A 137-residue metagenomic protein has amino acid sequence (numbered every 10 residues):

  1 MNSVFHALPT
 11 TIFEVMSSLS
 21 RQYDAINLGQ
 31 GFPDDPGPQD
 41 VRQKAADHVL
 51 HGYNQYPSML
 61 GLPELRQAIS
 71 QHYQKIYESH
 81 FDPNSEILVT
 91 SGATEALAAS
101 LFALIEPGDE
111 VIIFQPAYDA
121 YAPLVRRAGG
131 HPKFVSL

Functional and structural regions predicted by a protein language model:
V4-G92, A99: N-terminal small-domain helix-loop-helix segment of the aminotransferase-like
A103-L137: PLP-dependent aminotransferase-like
